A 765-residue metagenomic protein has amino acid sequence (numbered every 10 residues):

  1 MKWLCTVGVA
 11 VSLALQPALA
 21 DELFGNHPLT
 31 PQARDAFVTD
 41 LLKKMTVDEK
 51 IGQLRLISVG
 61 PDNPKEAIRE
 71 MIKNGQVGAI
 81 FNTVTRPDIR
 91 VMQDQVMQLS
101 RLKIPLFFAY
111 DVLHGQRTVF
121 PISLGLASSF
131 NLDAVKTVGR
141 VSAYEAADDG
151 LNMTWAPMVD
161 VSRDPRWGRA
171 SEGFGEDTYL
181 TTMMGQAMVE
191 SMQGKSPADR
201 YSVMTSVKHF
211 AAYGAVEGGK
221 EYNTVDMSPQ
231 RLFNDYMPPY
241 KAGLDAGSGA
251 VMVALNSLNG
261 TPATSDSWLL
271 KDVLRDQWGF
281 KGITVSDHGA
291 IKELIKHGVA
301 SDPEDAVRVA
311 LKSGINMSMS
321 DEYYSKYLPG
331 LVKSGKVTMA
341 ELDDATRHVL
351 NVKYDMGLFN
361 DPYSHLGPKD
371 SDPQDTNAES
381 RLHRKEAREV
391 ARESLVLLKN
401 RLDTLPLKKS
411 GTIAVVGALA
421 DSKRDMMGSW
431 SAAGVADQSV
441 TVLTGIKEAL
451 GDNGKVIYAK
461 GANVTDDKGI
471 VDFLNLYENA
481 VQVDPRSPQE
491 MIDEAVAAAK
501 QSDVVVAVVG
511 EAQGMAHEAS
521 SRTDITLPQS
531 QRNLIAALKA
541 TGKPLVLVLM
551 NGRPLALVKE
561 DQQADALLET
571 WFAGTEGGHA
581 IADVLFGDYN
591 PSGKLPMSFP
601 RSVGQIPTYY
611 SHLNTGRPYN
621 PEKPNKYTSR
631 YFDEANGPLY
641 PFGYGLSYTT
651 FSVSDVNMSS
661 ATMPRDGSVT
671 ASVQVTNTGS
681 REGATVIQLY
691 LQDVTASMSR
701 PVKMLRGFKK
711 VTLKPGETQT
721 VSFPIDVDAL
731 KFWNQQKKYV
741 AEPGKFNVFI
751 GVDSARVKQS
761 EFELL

Functional and structural regions predicted by a protein language model:
M1-L19: Gram-negative bacterial Sec-dependent N-terminal signal peptides
W3, A755-K758: Short glycine/proline-enriched turn or capping motifs at secondary-structure junctions
A20-N734, V740-S754, E761-L765: Glycoside hydrolase catalytic-domain context in secreted enzymes
